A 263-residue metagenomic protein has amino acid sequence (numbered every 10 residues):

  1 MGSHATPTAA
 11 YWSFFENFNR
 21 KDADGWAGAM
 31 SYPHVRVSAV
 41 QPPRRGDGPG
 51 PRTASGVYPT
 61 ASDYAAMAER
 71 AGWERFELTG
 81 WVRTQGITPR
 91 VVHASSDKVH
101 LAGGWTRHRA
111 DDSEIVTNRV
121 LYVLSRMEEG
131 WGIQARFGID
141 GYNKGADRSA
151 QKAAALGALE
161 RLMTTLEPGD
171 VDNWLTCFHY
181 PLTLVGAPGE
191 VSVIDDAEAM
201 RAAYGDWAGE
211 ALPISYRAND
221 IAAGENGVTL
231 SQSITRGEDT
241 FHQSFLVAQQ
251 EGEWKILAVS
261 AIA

Functional and structural regions predicted by a protein language model:
M1-Y32, R36, G130-T176, Y180: Short, low-complexity N-terminal intrinsically disordered segments enriched in polar/charged residues
A23-D97, D172-N219: A solvent-exposed, acidic/Ser-Thr-rich amphipathic alpha-helical stretch
W81-V82, S95-D97, S113-V116, E210-L212 (+2 more regions): A generic structural micro-feature
G86-V92, G104-R107, R119-S125, Y216-I221 (+2 more regions): Hydrophobic/aromatic beta-strand elements that line small-molecule binding cavities or substrate pockets in beta-rich
D97, A110, G145-A158, N226 (+1 more regions): Extended, well-structured beta-strand/loop surface patches that form recognition or cofactor-anchoring regions within
A102-R109, Y204, T229-G237: Short beta-strand segments that buttress and anchor functional surface loops
E114-R148, T240-A263: Short beta-strand edge/turn micro-motifs at domain boundaries
